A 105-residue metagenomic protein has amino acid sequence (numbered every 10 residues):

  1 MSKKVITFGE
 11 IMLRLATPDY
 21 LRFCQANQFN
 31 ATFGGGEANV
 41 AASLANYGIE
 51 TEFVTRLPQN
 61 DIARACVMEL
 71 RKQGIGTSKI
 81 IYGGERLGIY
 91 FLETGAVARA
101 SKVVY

Functional and structural regions predicted by a protein language model:
M1-R22: Positively charged, low-complexity intrinsically disordered leader regions
K4, I49-T55: A short, small-residue-rich loop immediately preceding and capping a beta-strand
L15, Y47, Q73: Change "in soluble alpha/beta enzymes" to "in soluble alpha/beta proteins
Y20-F23, V67-E69: Short, glycine/charged-enriched secondary-structure capping and boundary segments
C24-G34: Short pre-catalytic strand/loop immediately N-terminal to key active-site residues, enriched for Gly-Thr
F33-E37, I62: Conserved donor sugar-nucleotide recognition element shared by glycan-biosynthetic enzymes
V40-E50, L92: Alpha-helix C-terminal capping segments
V54-Y105: Conserved N-terminal subdomain of the carbohydrate kinase-like
